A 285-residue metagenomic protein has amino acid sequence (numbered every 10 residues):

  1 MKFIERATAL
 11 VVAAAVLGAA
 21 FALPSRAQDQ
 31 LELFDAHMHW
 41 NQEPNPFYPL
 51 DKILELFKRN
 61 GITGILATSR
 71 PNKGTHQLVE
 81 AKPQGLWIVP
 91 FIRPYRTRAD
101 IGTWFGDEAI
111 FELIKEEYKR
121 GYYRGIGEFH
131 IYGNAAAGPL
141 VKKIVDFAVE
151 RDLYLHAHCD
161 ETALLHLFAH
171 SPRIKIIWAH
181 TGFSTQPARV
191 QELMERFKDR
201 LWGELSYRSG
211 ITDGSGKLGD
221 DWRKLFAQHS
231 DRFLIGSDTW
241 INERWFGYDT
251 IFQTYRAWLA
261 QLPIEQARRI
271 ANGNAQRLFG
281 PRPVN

Functional and structural regions predicted by a protein language model:
F3-L10, A22-A36, P44-P46, D51-S69 (+3 more regions): Mid-to-C-terminal alpha-helical segments outside catalytic/metal-binding sites
D29-F34, G61-I65, Q84-F91, G121-G125 (+4 more regions): Short, well-ordered coil/turn segments that N-cap beta-strands
M38, F129, T181, S237-T239: Active-site metal-binding loops of divalent metal-dependent hydrolases
M38-P49, R98-F105, D213: Acidic/histidine-rich helix-loop elements that form or flank divalent-metal/phosphate-binding sites at the catalytic
P46, G74-A81, F246-G247: Metal-dependent catalytic neighborhoods of phosphoester/phosphodiester hydrolases
T75-H156, R200-W202, S209-G210: Active-site gating/metal-coordination segments in enzymes
I92, A135-I235: Catalytic pocket-lining loop regions of alpha/beta-barrel enzymes, especially the amidohydrolase/enolase/GH5 lineages
